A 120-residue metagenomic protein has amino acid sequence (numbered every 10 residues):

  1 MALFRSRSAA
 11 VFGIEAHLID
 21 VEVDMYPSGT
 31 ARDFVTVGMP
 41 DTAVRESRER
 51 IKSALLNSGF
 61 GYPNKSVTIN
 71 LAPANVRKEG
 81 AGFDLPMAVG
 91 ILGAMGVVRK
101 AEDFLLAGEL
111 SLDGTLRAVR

Functional and structural regions predicted by a protein language model:
M1-R120: Peripheral, non-AAA+ core regions of ATP-driven protein-machinery
